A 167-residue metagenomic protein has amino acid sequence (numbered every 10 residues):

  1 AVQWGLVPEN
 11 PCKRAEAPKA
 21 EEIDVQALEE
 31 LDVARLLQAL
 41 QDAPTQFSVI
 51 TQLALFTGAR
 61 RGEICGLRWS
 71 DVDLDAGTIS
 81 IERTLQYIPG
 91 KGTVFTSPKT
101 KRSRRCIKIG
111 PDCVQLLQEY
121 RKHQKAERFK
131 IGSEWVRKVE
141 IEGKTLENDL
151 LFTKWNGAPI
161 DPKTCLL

Functional and structural regions predicted by a protein language model:
A1, A15, I109: Non-catalytic DNA-binding core/recognition domains of DNA-processing enzymes
V7-W69, D75, Q86, R102-S103 (+4 more regions): Basic, Lys/Arg- and aromatic-enriched nucleic-acid-binding interface segment
A76-S80, T96-K122, R137-L167: C-terminal catalytic core of Y-nucleophile DNA break-rejoin enzymes
E82-K91: DNA target-recognition patches
K91-S97, I131: Short, surface-exposed loop/helix-turn segments at secondary-structure junctions that function as lids/hinges flanking
E119, A126-F129: Helix-coil-helix junctions within alpha-helical repeat/solenoid scaffolds
